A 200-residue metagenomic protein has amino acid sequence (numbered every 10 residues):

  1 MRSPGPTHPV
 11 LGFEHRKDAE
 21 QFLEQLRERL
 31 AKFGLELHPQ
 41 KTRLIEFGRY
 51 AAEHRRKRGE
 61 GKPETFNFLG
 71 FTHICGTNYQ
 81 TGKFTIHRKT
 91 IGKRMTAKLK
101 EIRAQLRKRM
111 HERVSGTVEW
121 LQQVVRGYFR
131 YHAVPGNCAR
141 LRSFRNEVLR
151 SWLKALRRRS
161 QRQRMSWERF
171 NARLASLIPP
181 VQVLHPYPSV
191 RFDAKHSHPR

Functional and structural regions predicted by a protein language model:
M1-R200: Non-catalytic terminal/accessory segments
